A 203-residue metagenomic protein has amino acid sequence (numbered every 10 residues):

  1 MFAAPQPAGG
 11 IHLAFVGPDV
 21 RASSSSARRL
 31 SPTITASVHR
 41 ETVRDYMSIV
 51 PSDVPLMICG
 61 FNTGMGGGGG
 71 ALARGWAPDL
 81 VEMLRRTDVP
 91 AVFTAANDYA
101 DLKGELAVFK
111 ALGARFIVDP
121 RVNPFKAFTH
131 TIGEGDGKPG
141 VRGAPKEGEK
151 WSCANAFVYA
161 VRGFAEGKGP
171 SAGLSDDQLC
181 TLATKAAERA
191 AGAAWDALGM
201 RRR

Functional and structural regions predicted by a protein language model:
M1-M57, F61-L72, R85-P90, T94 (+1 more regions): Positively charged, amphipathic N-terminal segments that serve as targeting/anchoring signals
A73-P78: Charged helix-capping and loop-helix junction motifs
D79-M83: Catalytic-core regions built around general acid/base machinery
L84-G199: C-terminal functional extensions of proteins
